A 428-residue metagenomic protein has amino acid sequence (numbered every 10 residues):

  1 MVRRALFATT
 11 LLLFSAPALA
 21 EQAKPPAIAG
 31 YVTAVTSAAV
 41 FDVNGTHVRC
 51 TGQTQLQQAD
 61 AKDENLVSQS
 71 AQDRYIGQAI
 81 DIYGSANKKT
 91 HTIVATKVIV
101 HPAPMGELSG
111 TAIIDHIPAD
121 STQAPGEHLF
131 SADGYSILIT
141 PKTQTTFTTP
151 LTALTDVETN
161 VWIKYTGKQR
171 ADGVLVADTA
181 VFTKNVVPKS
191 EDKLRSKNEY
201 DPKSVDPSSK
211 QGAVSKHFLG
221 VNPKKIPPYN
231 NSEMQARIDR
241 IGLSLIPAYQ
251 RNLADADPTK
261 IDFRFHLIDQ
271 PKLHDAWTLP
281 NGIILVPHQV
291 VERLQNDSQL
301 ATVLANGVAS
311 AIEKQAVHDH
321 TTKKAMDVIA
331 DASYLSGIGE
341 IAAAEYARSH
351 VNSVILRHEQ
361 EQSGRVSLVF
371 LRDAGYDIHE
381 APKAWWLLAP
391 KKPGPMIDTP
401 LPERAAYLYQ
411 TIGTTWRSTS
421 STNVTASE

Functional and structural regions predicted by a protein language model:
M1-F7: Bacterial N-terminal signal peptides that target proteins for export
S15-P17: N-terminal signal peptide c-region/cleavage motif recognized by signal peptidases
L19-I28, V94-G110: Short boundary/loop segments of OB/S1/cold-shock single-stranded nucleic-acid-binding domains
P25-D63: N-terminal targeting signals for Sec/Tat export/insertion, comprising classic cleavable signal peptides
A29, S37, I76, D156-T159: Short, flexible surface segments
T51-L56, Y83, K89-T90, H101-G106 (+3 more regions): A Zn2+-metalloprotease active-site environment signal
K62-P104, H274: Mid-chain, structured segments of secreted extracytoplasmic proteins
